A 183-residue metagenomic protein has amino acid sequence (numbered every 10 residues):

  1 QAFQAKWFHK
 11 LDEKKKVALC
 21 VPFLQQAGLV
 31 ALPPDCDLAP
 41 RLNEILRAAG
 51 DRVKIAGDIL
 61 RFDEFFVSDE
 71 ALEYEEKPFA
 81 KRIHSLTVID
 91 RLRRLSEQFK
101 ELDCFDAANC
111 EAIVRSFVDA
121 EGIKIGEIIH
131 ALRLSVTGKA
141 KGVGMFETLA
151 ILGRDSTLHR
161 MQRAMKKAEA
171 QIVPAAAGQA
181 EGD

Functional and structural regions predicted by a protein language model:
Q1-H9, L19: Catalytic cores of enzymes that engage adenine nucleotides and/or redox cofactors via long glycine-rich, Lys/Arg/His
A2, R91-L92, L134: Hydrophobic side chains in beta-strands
A5, D63, F146-L149: Generic secondary-structure boundary/loop-capping signal
F8-L11, G57, G138-G144: Short helix-capping/linker segments at secondary-structure and domain boundaries
D12-E121: Small-residue-rich helix-loop
A107-A175: Charged substrate- and nucleic-acid-binding regions of tRNA-handling and nucleotidyl-transfer enzymes, centered on
V173-D183: Eukaryotic N-terminal low-complexity, Ser/Thr- and Lys/Arg-rich leader segments that predominantly function as
